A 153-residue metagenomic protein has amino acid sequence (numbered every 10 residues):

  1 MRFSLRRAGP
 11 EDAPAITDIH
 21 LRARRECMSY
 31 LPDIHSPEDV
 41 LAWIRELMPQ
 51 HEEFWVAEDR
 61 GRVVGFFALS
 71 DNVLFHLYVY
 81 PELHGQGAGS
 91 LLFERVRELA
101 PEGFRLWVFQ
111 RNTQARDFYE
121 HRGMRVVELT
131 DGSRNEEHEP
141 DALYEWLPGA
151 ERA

Functional and structural regions predicted by a protein language model:
M1-E11, A150-A153: Conserved N-terminal entry element of GNAT/NAT acetyltransferase domains
T17-I44: Conserved GNAT-fold acetyl-CoA-binding loop/helix
R45-V56, V73: A short helix-loop-beta-strand connector motif used in the catalytic cores of GNAT acetyltransferases and, in some
V56, R62-Y78: Conserved beta-strand in the GNAT
L74-H84, V108-F109: A short, internal acetyl-CoA/4′-phosphopantetheine-binding micro-motif in the GNAT/acyltransferase core
L83, G87-R95: Conserved acetyl-CoA pyrophosphate-binding loop and the N-cap/start of the following alpha-helix in GNAT-like
S90-L91, R111-L129, N135-E139: Conserved active-site alpha-helix within GNAT-family acetyltransferase domains
L99-R111: Conserved GNAT acetyl-CoA-binding A-motif
